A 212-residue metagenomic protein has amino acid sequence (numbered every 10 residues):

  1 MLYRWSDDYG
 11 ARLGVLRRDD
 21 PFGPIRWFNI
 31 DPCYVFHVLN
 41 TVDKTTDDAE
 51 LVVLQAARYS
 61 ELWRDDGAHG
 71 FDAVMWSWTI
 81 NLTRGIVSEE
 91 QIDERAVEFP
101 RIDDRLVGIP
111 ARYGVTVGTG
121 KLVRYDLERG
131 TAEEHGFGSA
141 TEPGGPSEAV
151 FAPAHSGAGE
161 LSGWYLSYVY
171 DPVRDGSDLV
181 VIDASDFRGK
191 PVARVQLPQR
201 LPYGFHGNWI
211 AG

Functional and structural regions predicted by a protein language model:
M1-G212: Beta-propeller domains
